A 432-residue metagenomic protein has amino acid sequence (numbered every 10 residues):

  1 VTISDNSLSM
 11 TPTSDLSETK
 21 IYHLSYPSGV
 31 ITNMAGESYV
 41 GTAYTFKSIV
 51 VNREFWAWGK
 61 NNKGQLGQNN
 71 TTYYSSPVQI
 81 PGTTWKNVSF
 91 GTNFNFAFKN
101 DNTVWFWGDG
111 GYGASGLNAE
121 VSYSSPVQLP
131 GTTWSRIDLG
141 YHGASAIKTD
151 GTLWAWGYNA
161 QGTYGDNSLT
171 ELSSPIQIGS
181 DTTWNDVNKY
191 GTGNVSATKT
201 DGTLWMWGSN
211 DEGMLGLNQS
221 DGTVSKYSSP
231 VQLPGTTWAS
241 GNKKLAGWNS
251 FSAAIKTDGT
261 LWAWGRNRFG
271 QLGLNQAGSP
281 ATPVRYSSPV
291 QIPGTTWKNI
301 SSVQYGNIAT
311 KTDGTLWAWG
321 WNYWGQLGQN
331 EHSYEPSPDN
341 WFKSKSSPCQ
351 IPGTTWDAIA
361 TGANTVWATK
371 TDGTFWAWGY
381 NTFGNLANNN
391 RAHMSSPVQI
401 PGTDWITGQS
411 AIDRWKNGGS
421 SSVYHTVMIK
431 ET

Functional and structural regions predicted by a protein language model:
V1-T13, G235-T237: Extracellular beta-sheet repeat scaffolds used for adhesion and glycan interaction
D15-L16, S28-T32, E37, K60-K63 (+15 more regions): Acidic glycine-/aspartate-rich tracts in secreted/extracellular proteins
E18, S25-V51: Acidic, Ser/Thr/Gly/Pro-rich low-complexity segments and short DxT(G/T)-type signature motifs
I49-I80, W85-V88, F106, W415-K416 (+2 more regions): An edge-strand/N-cap motif at the start of beta-rich repeat modules
F55-S75, W107-S125, W156-S174, G208-S228 (+3 more regions): Short glycine/serine- and acidic-residue-enriched loop/turn motifs that recur at repeat junctions
A57, F94-A97, F106, G143-A146 (+10 more regions): Conserved core positions of repeat-based scaffolds
S76-K86, S125-T133, T149-L153, T200-L204 (+6 more regions): Thr-biased low-complexity repeat/linker tracts and other Thr-enriched repetitive architectures
